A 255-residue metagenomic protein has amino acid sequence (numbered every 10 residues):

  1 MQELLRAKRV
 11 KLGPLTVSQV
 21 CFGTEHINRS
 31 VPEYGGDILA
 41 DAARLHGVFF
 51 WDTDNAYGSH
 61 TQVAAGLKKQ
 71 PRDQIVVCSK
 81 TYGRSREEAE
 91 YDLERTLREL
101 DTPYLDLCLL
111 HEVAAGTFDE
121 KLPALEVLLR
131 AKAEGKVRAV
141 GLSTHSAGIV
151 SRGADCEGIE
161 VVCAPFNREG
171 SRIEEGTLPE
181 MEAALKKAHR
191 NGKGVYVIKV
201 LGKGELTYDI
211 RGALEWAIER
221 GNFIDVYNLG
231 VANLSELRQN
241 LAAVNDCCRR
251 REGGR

Functional and structural regions predicted by a protein language model:
M1-Q74, W216: N-terminal binding-site loop/beta-alpha segment at the start of enzyme catalytic domains that lines or forms
L4, E112-R255: Beta/alpha (TIM)-barrel catalytic core signal, keyed to glycine-rich beta->alpha loops juxtaposed to Asp/Glu that bind
K11-T16, D41-L45, V63-Q74, E94-P103 (+3 more regions): Acidic (Asp/Glu)-rich catalytic clusters
L12, F22, W51, V63 (+7 more regions): Conserved, mostly hydrophobic/aromatic
N28-E33, D52-T61, Y82-A89, A115-D119 (+2 more regions): Acidic-and-aromatic substrate-binding clefts and catalytic sites of carbohydrate-active enzymes
R29-A43, R86-D101, T144-R152, D209-A217: Short, acidic/polar
D73-S85, L107-E112: A short, structured active-site edge motif that brings together acidic residues
E90-H111, R130-E134: CE4/NodB-like, metal-dependent polysaccharide N-deacetylase domain that modifies extracellular/periplasmic N-acetylated
